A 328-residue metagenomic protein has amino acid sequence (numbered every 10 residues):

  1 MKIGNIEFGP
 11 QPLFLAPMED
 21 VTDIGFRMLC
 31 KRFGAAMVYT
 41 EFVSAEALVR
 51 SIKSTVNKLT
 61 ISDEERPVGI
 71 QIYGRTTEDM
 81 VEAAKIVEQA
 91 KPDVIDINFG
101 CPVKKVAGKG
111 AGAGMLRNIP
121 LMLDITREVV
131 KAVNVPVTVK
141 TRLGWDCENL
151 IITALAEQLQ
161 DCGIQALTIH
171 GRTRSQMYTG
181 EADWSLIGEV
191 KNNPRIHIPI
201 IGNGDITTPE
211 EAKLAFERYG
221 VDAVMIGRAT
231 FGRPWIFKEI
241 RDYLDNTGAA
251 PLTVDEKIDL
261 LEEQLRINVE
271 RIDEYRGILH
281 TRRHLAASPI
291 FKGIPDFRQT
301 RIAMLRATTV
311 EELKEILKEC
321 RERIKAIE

Functional and structural regions predicted by a protein language model:
M1-G9, L13, E19, I24-G25 (+7 more regions): Alpha/beta catalytic cores of nucleotide-metabolism and tRNA/nucleoside-modifying enzymes
K2-G4, G9, M18-D93: Glycine-rich, positively charged N-terminal anion/phosphate-binding segment
L13-A16, V38-T40, V68-I72, I95 (+4 more regions): Hydrophobic faces of well-ordered beta-strands that scaffold small-molecule active sites in alpha/beta enzyme cores
F14, M18, V68-Q71, G110-A113 (+4 more regions): Conserved short-loop catalytic and cofactor-binding motifs
M18-D20, V43-A45, Y73-R75, G100-P102 (+4 more regions): Active-site beta-loop-alpha junctions enriched in small/polar residues
V81-A111, P120-I198: Alpha/beta enzyme core
L116: Aromatic- and acidic-residue-enriched carbohydrate-binding clefts of CAZyme catalytic domains
